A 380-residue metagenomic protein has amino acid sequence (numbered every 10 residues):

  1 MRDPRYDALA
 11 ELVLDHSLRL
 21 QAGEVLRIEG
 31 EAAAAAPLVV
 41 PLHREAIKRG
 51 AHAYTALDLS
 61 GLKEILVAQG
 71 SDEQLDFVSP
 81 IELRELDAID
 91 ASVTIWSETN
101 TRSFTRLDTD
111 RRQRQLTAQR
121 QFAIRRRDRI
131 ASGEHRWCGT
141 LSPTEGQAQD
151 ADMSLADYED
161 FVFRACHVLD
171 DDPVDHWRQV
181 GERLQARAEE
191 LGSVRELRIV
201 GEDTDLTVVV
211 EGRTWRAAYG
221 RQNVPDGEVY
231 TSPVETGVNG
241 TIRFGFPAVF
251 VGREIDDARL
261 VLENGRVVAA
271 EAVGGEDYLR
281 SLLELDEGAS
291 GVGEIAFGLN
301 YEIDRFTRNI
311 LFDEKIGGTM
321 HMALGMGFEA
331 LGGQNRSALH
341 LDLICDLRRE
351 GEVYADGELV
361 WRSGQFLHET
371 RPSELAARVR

Functional and structural regions predicted by a protein language model:
M1-G240, H368-R380: Active-site bordering "gate/hinge" segments that shape substrate access to catalytic or cofactor-binding pockets
A33-A34, E98-N100, T144, T204 (+8 more regions): Short, glycine-/Ser/Thr-/acidic-enriched flexible segments
I199, V261, V353: Short aromatic-centered micro-motifs
P225-A270: Oxyanion-binding "anion nests"
E235-T236, V251-E254, V261-L262, D286-S290 (+3 more regions): A structural signal for short secondary-structure junctions
T241, A248-E254, R259, S363-R380: Charge-rich, low-complexity intrinsically disordered segments
A269-Q334, V353: Dual-mode signal for accessory low-complexity, basic/Gly-rich regions
R308-V379: Internal helix-turn-beta structural module
